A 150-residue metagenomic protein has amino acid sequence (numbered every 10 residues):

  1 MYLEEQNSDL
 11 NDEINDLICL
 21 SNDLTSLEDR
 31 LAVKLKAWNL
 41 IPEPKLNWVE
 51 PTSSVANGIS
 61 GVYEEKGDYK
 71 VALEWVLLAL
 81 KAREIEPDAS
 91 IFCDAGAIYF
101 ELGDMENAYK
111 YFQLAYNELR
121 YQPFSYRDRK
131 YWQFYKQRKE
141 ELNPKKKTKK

Functional and structural regions predicted by a protein language model:
Y2-S8, N39-E50, L80-D88, Q122: Flexible helix-coil transition and linker loops at the boundaries of alpha-helical arrays
D12, D29, N47-P51, P87 (+1 more regions): Structural signature of alpha-solenoid helical repeat junctions
T25-E28, G67, G103: Residue-level detector of the short coil/turn that links helix A to helix B within each tetratricopeptide repeat
L35-P42, L77, Q113: Alpha-solenoid helical repeat scaffolds
F100-P123: TPR/TPR-like (Sel1-like) alpha-helical repeat modules
